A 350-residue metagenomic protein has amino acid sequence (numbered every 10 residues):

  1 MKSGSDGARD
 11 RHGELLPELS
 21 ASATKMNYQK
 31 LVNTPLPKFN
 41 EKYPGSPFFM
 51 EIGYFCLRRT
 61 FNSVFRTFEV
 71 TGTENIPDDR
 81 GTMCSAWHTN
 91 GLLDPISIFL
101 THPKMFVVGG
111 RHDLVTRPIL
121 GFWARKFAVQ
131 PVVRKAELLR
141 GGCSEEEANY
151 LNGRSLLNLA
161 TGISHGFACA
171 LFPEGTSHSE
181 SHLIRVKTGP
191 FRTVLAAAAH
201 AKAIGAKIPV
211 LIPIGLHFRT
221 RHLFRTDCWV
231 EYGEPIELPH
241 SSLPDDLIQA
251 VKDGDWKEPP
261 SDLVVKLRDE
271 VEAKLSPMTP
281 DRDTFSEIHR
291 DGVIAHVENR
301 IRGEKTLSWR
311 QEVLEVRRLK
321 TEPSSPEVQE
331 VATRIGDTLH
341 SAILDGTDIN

Functional and structural regions predicted by a protein language model:
M1-L92, T101-V107, R111, I119-R125 (+4 more regions): Membrane-interfacial terminal anchoring regions of lipid-handling membrane enzymes
L114-V115, V132: E2/UBC-UEV (E2-variant) core
F127-E137, G141-E145, L156: A charged nuclease-like catalytic/ligand-binding cleft shared by nucleic-acid processing domains
E137-R140, G175-S179, E237-L238: A short, flexible beta-alpha/helix-coil linker loop
L156, A160-F191: Catalytic-site beta-strand/loop segments enriched in glycine and acidic/polar residues
G189-A199: An active-site-proximal "capping" alpha-helix that borders the catalytic cofactor pocket
